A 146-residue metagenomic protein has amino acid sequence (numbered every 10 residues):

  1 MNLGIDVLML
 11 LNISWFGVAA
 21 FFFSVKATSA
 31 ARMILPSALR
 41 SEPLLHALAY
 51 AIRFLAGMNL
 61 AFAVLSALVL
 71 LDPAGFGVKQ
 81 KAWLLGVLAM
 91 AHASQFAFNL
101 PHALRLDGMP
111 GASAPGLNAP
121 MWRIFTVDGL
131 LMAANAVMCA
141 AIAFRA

Functional and structural regions predicted by a protein language model:
M1-W15: Cytosolic juxtamembrane helix and N-cap/initiation of the first transmembrane helix
S14-L44: Hydrophobic transmembrane helix segments
A47-L71, M90-A93: Core segments of alpha-helical transmembrane spans in multipass integral membrane proteins
S66-G86: Juxtamembrane helix-break-helix junctions at the cytosolic face of small multi-pass alpha-helical membrane proteins
L84-A103, G129, A134: Hydrophobic alpha-helical membrane segments
R105-P120: Interfacial non-cytosolic loop connecting adjacent transmembrane helices
G116-M132: Individual transmembrane alpha-helices with interfacial aromatic-anchor signatures
A136-A146: Juxtamembrane boundary at the C-terminal end of a transmembrane helix
